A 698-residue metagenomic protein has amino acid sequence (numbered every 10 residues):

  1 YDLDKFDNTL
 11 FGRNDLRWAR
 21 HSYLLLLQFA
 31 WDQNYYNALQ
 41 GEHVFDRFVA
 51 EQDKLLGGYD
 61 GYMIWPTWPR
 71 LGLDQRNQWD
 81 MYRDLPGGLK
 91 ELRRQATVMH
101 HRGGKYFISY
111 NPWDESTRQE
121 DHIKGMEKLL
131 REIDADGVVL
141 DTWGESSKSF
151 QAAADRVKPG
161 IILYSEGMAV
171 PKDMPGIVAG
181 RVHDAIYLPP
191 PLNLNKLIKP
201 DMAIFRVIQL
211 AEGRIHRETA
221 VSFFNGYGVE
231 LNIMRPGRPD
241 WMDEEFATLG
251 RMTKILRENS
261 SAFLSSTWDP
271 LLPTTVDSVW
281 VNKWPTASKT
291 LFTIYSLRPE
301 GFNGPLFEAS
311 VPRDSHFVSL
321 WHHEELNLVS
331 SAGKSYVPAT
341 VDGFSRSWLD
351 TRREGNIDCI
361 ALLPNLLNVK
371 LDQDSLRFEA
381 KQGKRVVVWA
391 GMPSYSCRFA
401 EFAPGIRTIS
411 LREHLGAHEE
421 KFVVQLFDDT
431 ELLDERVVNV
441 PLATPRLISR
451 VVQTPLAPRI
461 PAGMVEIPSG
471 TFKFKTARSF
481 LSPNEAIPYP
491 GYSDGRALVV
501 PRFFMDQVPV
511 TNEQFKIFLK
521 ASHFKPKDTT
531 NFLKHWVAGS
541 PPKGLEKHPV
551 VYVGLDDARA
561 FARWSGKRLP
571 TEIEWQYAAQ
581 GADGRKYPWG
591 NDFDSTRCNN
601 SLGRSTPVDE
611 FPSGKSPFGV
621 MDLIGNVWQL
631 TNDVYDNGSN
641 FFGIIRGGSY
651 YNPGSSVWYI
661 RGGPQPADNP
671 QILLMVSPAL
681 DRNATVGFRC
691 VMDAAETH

Functional and structural regions predicted by a protein language model:
Y1-H43, V49-G61, G237-W241, E245-I255 (+2 more regions): Carbohydrate-recognition beta-sandwich/jelly-roll modules in extracellular/periplasmic carbohydrate-active proteins
F48-K148, L533: Aromatic-lined carbohydrate-binding/catalytic grooves of carbohydrate-active enzymes
P159-M168, K172-L306, R313: Active-site-proximal substrate-binding groove within the catalytic cores of carbohydrate-active enzymes
K289-E300, R353-Q382: Extracellular ectodomain segments of secreted/surface proteins
A332-L363: C-terminal beta-strand-rich structural cap/linker in extracellular carbohydrate-active enzymes
S345-T351, A417-T430: Short, aromatic- and glycine-rich surface loops/edge beta-strands on solvent-exposed regions
Q453-L533, V551-D556, I624-G625: A short glycine-rich, aromatic-capped structural motif
I467, K525, T530-I672, A679-A684: Functional-site microenvironments in short loops/helix caps that host divalent-cation chemistry
